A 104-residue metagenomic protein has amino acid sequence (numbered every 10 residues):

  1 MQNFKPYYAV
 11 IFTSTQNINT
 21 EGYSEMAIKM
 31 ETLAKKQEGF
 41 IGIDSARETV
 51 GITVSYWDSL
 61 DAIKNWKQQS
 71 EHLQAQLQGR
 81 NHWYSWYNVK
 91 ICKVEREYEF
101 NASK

Functional and structural regions predicted by a protein language model:
M1-G51, L60-Q68, Y84-K104: Short S/T/G/P-rich N-terminal loop/turn motif that feeds into the first structured element of a domain
Y56: Sensory beta-strand/linker motifs that couple input domains to effectors
R80-H82: Acidic/histidine-enriched, beta-strand-rich ligand/metal-binding domains
